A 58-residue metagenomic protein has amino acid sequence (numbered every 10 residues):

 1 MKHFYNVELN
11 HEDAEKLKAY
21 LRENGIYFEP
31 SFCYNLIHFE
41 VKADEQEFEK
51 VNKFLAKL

Functional and structural regions predicted by a protein language model:
M1-H38: N-terminal acidic leader/helix
N10-A14, K42-E49: Helix N-cap motif at beta-to-alpha junctions
Y20-E23, K50-L58: Short amphipathic alpha-helices in soluble, non-transmembrane regions that often serve as interface/regulatory elements
